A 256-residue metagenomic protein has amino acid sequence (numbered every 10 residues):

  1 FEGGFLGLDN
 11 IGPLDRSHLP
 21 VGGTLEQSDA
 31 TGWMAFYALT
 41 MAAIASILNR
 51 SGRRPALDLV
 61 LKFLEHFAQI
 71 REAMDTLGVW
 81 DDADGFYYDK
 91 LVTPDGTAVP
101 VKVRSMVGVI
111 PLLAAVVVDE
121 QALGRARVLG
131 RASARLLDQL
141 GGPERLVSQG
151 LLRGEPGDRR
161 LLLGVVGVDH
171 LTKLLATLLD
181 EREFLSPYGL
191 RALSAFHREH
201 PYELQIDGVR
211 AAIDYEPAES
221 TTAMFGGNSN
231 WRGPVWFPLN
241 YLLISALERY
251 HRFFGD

Functional and structural regions predicted by a protein language model:
F1-D256: Acidic, mature catalytic/reactive cores of soluble proteins
